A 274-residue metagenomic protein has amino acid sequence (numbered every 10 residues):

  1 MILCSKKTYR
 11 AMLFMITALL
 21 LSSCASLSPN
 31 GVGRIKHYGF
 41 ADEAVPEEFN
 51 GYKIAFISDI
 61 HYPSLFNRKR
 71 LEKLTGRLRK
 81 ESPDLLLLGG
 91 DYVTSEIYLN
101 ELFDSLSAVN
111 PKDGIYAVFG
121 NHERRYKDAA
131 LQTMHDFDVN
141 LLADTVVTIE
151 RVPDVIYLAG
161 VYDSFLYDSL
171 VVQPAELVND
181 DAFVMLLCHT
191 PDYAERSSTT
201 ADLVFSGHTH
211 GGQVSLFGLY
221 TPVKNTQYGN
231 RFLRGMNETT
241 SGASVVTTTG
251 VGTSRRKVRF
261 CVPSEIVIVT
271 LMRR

Functional and structural regions predicted by a protein language model:
M1-E48: N-terminal membrane-anchoring alpha-helices
G31, E48-N140: Membrane-embedded segments
A41-A55, V139, V147-G160, N179-F183 (+2 more regions): Beta-strand-turn-beta hairpins that frame and shape the catalytic cleft of phosphate-ester-processing enzymes
I57-S58, L85-D91, G114-N121, L142-D144 (+3 more regions): Active-site neighborhood of phospho(di)ester-bond hydrolases with catalytic His/Asp-centered motifs
H61, V93, H122-E123, V146-V147 (+4 more regions): Catalytic metal-binding/acid-base residues of hydrolase active sites
L106-K112, L177-N179, S197-T199: Short, conserved loop/helix-junction motifs that constitute active-site signature segments in enzyme catalytic cores
R124, L131-T145, R151-C188, A194-R196 (+1 more regions): Binuclear metal-dependent hydrolase catalytic cores centered on His/Asp/Glu-rich metal-binding motifs
P191-T270, R274: Conserved beta-sheet core of the metallophosphoesterase superfamily
